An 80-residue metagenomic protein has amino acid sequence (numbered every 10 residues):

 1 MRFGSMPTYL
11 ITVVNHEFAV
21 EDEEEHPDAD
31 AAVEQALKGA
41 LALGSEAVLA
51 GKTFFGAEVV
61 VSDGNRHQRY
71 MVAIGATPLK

Functional and structural regions predicted by a protein language model:
M1-R2, L41: Intrinsically disordered, low-complexity Ser/Thr/Pro-rich tracts
R2-V20: Short aromatic-glycine-(Arg/Gly/Cys) micro-motifs in beta-strand/loop hairpins
F18-A29: A short, exposed loop/beta-hairpin motif centered on an aromatic-Gly-Thr core
E21, E34, R69-M71: Short acidic, gly/pro-rich beta-turn/loop elements at beta-sheet edges and active-site/ligand-binding grooves
A29-S45: A short, charged, amphipathic alpha-helix used as a generic interaction element across diverse proteins
A42-K80: Short, mixed-charge low-complexity intrinsically disordered segments
